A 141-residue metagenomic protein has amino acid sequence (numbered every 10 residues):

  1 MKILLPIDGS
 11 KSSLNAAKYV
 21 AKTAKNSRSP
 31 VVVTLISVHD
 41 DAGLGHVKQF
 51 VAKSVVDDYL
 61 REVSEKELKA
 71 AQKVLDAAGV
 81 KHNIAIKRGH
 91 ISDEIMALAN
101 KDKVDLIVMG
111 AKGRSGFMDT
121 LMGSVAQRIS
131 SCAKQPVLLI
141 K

Functional and structural regions predicted by a protein language model:
M1-K2, K141: Absolute protein N-terminus
K2-K53: Small/aliphatic-rich secondary-structure junction motif
Y19, E62-A70, E94: Short, solvent-exposed amphipathic alpha-helices that sit in or adjacent to ligand/effector-binding or catalytic
T34-I36, N83-K87, L138: General small-molecule cofactor/ligand-binding pocket signal
K53-E65: A short acidic, glycine-rich active-site loop that binds or catalyzes chemistry on phosphate/adenosine moieties
K73-I107: Structural beta-alpha unit
A97-K141: Gly/Ser-rich helix-loop-strand patches that form or flank binding pockets for ribonucleotide-derived cofactors
